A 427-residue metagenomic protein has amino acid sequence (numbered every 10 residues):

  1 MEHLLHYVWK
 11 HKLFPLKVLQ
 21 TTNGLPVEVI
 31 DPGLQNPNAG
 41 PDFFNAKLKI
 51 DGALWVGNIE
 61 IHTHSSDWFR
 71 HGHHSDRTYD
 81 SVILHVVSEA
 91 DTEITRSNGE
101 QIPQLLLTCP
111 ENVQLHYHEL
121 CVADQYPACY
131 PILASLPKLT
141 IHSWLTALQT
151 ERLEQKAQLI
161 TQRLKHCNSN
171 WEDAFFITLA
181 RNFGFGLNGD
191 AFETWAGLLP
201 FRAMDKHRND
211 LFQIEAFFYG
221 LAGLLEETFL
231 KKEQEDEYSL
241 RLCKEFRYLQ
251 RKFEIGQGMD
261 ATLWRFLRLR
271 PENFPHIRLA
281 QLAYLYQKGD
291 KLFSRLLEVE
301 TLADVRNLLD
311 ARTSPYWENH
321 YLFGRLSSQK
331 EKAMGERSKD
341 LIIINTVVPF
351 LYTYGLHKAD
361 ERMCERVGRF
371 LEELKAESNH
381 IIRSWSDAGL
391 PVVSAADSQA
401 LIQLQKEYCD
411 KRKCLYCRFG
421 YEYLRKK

Functional and structural regions predicted by a protein language model:
Y7-S66, Y79: N-terminal ordered "arm"
P32-P37, N45-I50, W68-S75, A90-R96 (+2 more regions): Catalytic micro-motifs at enzyme active sites that drive phosphoryl/nucleotidyl and oxygen chemistry
H62-S66, E89, P110, E422: An acidic- and aromatic-residue-enriched active-site/binding cleft used to recognize and process polar
H64-V86: Mg2+/Mn2+-dependent nuclease catalytic core
V82, V86-W144: Compact, glycine/acidic-enriched structural inserts
L148-A400, K413: Hydrophobic, aromatic-lined core segments that form the binding pocket/scaffold for planar heteroaromatic ligands
Q399-K427: Cysteine-cluster motifs in flexible loop/terminal segments that predominantly coordinate metals
